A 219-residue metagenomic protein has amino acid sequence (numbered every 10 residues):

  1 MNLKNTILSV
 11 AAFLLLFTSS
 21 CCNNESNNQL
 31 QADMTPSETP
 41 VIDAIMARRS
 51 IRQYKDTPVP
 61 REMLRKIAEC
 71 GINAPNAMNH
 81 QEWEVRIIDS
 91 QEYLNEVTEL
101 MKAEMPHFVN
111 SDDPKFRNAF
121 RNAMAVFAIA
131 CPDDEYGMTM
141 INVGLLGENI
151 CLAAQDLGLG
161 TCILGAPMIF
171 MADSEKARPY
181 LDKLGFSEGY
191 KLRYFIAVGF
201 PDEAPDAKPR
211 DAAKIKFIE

Functional and structural regions predicted by a protein language model:
M1-L8: Bacterial N-terminal signal peptides that target proteins for export
L8-S9, Q29: Short, intrinsically disordered, low-complexity terminal segments
S9-S19: Bacterial N-terminal signal peptides
C21-E219: Acidic, surface-exposed loops and disordered segments
